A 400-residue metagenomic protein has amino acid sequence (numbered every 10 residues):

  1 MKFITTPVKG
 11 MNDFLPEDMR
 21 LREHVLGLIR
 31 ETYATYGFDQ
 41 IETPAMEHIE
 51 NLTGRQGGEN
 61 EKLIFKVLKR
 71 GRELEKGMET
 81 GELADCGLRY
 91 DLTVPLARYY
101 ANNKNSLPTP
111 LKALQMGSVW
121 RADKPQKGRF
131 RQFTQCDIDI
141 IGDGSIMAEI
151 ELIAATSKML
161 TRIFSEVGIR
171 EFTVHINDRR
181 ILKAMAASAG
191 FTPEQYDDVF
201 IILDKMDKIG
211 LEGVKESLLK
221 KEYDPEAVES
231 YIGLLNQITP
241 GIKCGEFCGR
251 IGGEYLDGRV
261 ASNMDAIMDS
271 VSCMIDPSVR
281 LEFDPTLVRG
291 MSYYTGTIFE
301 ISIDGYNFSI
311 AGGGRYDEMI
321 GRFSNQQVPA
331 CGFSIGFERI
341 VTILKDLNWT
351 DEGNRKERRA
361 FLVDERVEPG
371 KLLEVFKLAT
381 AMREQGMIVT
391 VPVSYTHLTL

Functional and structural regions predicted by a protein language model:
M1-Y90, V94, I150-A154, R170-H175: TRNA-binding/sensing appendages of the translation machinery
D18-Y36, E47-H48, G81-L83, D91-L107 (+3 more regions): Positively charged, Gly/Ser-enriched RNA/tRNA-binding surfaces
T53, K183-A187, T342: A short acidic (Asp/Glu
R55-E59, S188-G190, T297: Short low-complexity, flexible loop/linker segments enriched in glycine and/or proline with clustered acidic
K62-L74, F191-L211: Acidic, His- and aromatic-enriched active-site or binding-groove loops in soluble protein domains that engage sugars
H175, V199-L203, V389-Y395: A generic structural motif
H175-A189, D204-L211: Short, conserved secondary-structure transition motifs
G210-G213, G252: Glycine-centered helix-coil hinge/cap
